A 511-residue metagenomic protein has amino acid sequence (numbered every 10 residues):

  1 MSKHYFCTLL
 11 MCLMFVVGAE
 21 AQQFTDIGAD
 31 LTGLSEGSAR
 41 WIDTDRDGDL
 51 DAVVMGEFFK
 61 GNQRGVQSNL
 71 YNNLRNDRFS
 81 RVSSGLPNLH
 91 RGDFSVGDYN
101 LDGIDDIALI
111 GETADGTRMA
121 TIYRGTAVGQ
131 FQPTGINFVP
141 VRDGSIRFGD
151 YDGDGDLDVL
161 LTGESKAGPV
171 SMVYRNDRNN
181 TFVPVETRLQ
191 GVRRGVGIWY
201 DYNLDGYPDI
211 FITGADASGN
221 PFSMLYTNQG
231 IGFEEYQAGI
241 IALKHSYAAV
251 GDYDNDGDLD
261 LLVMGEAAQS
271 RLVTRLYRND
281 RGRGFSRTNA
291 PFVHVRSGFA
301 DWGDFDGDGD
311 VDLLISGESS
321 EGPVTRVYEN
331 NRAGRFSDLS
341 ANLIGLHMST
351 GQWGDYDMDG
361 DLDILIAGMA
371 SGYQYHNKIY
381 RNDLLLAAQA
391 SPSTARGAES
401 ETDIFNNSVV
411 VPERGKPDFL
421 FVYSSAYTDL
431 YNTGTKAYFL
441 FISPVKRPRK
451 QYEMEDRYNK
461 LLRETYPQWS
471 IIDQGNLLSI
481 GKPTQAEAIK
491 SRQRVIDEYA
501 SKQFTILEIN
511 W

Functional and structural regions predicted by a protein language model:
T8-V16: Bacterial N-terminal signal peptides
A21-L34, Y71-L89, R124-V141, R175-V192 (+5 more regions): Blade-edge motifs of beta-propeller repeat domains
G37-R46, G92-L101, D143-Y151, G195-L204 (+3 more regions): Beta-propeller blade termini
G48-V54, G103-D105, G155-L161, G206-P208 (+4 more regions): Glycine-aliphatic tripeptides that mark coil-to-beta-strand junctions in extracellular and membrane proteins
E57-N62, E112-G116, E164-G168, A215-G219 (+3 more regions): Short glycine/acidic-enriched loop and turn motifs that connect beta-strands
Q352-G354, L362-A388: Blade-level signature of beta-propeller repeat domains, shared across WD40, Kelch, NHL, RCC1 and BNR/Asp-box propellers
I442-K446, I472-A486: A short, exposed loop/beta-hairpin motif centered on an aromatic-Gly-Thr core
P483-A500: A short, charged, amphipathic alpha-helix used as a generic interaction element across diverse proteins
